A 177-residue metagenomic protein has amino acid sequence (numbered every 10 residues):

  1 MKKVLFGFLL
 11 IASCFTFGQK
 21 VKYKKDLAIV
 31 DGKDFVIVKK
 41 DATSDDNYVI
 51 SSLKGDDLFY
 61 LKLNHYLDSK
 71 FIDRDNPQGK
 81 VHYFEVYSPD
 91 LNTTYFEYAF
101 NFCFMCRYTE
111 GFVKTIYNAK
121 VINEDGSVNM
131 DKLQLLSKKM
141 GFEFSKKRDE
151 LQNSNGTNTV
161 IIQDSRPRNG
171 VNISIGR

Functional and structural regions predicted by a protein language model:
M1-K22: Bacterial Sec-dependent N-terminal signal peptides
Q19-R177: Cysteine-centric segments in proteins
